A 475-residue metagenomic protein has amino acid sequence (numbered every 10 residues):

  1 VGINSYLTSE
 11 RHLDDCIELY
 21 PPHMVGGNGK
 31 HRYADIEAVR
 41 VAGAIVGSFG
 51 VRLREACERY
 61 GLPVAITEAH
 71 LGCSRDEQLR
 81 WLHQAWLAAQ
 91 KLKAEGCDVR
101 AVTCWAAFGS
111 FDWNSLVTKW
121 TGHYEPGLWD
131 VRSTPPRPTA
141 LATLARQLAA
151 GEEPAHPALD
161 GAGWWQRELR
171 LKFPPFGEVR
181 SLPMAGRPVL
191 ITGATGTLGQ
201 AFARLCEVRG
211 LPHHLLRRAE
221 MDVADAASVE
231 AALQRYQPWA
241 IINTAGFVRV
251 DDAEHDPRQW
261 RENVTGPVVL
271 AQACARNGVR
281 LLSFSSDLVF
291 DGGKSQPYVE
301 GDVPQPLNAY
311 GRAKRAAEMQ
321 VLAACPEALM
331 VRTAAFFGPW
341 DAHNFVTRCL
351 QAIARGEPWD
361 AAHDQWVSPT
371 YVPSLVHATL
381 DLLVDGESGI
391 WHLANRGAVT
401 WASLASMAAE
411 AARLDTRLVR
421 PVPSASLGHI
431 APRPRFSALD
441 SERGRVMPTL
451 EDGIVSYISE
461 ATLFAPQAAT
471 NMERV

Functional and structural regions predicted by a protein language model:
G2-A185: Non-catalytic scaffold segments within catalytic domains of secreted glycoside hydrolases
P183, A378, D385-I430, I458 (+1 more regions): Mid/C-terminal beta-alpha module of Rossmann-like enzyme folds, strongest in SDR-family dehydrogenases/epimerases
R187-V208: N-terminal Rossmann NAD(P)H-binding glycine-rich loop of SDR-like oxidoreductase domains
A226-E262: NAD(P)H-binding glycine-rich loop region in Rossmannoid oxidoreductase-like domains and their noncatalytic homologs
F247-V250, P257, D287-L307: Active-site "gating" loop of Rossmann-like NAD(P)-dependent oxidoreductase/epimerase domains
H255-L282: NAD(P)-cofactor binding segment of oxidoreductase domains
M319-V367, S374: NAD(P)-dependent short-chain dehydrogenase/reductase
P432-V475: C-terminal amphipathic/interface module of NAD(P)-dependent oxidoreductases and related NAD-binding regulators
